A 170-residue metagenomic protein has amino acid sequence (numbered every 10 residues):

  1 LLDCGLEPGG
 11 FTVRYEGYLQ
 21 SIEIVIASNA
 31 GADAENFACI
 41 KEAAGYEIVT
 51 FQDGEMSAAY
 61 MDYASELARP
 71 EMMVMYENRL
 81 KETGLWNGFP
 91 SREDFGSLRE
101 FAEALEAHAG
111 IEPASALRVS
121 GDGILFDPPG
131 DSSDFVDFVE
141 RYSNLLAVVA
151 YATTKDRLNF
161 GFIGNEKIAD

Functional and structural regions predicted by a protein language model:
L1-D170: Long, low-hydrophobicity, acidic/polar, solvent-exposed interaction domains
